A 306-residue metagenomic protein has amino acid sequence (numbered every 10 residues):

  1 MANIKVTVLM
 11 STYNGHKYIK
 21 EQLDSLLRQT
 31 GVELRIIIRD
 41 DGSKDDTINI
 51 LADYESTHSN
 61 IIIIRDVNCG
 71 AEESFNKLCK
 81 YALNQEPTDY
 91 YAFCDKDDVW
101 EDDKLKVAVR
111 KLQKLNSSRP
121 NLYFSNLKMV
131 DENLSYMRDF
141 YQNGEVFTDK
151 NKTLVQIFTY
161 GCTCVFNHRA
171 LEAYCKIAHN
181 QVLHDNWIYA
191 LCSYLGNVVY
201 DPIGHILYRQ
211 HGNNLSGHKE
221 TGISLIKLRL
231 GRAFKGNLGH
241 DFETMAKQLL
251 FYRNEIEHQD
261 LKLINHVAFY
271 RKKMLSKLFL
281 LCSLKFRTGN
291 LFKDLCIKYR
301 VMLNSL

Functional and structural regions predicted by a protein language model:
M1-E220, S305: Nucleotide-sugar donor-binding/catalytic module of glycosyltransferases that assemble extracellular/cell-envelope
Q181, R209-L306: C-terminal subregions of glycosyltransferases and related glycan-biosynthesis enzymes
